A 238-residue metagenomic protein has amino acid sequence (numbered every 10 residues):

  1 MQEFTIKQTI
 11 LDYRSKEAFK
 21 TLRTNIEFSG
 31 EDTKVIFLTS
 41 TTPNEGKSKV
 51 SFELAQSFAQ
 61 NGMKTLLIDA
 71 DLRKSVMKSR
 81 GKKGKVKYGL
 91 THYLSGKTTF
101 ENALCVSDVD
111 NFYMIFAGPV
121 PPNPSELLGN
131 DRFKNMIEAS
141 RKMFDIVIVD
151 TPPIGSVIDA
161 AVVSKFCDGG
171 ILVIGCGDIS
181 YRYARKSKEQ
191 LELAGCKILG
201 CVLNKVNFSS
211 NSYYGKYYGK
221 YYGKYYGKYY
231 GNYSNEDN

Functional and structural regions predicted by a protein language model:
M1-N25, D32, Y181-N238: C-terminal lobe/tail of nucleotide-utilizing enzymes
Q2-K16, K20, T24, E31 (+4 more regions): P-loop/Walker-type NTP enzyme "switch/lid" segment
S29-V35, Q56, Q60: Primarily NTPase-proximal linker/entry elements flanking Walker-type ATP/GTP-binding cores
F37-T39, I68, F116-A117, V149-D150 (+2 more regions): Conserved beta-strand segments of the P-loop GTPase G domain that flank and frequently precede/overlap
Q60-L66: Helical hairpin unit composed of two closely spaced alpha helices linked by a short loop
L72-K74, P153, N207: Short, glycine/acidic-enriched loop or turn micro-motifs at the edges of active sites
A139-D145, I154-G177: Inter-motif core of Ras-like GTPase G domains
